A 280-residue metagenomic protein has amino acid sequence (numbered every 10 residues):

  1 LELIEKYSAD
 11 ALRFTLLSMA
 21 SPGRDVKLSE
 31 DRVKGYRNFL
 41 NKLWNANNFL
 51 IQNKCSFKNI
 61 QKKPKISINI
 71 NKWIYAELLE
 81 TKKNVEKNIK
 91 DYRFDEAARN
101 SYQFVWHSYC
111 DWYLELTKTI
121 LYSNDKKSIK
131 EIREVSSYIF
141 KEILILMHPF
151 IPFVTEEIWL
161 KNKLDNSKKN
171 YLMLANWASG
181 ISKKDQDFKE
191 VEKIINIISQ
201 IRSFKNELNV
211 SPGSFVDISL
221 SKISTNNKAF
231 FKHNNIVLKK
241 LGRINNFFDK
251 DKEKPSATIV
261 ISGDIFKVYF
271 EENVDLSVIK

Functional and structural regions predicted by a protein language model:
L1-K65, L164-K168, E207-V216, K228-F230: Catalytic adenosine-cofactor/nucleotide-binding cores of aminoacyl-tRNA synthetases and other
L16-S18, K27-D31, Q52-P64, Y92-S101 (+5 more regions): Short coil/turn segments at secondary-structure boundaries
L17, F57-K83, E115-S199: Acidic, turn-prone loop/beta-hairpin segments
L17, N38-I51, N71-T81, R99-T119 (+1 more regions): Core structural elements
K27-Y36, E80-S101, I143, Q186 (+1 more regions): Extended, non-catalytic structural segments that build the interaction scaffolds of large macromolecular assemblies
K34, K161-K280: C-terminal low-complexity, glycine/proline- and small-hydrophobic-enriched intrinsically disordered tails that act as
L50, N88, W112-E115, L146-M147 (+1 more regions): Short alpha-helical functional segments enriched in proximate histidine and acidic residues
